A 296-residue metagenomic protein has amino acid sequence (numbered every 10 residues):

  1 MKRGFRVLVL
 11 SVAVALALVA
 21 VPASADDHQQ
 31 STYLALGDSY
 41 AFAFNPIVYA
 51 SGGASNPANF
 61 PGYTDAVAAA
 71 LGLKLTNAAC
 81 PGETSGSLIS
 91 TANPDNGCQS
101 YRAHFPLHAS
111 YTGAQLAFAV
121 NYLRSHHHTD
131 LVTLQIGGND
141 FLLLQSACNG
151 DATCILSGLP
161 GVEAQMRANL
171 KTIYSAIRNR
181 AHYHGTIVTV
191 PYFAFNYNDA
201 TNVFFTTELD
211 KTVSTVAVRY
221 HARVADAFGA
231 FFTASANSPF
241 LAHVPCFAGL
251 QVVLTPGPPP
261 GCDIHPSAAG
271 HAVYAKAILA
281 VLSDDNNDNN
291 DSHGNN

Functional and structural regions predicted by a protein language model:
M1-V9: Bacterial N-terminal signal peptides that target proteins for export
V9-V19: Bacterial N-terminal signal peptides
A17-T32, N287-N296: C-terminal region of N-terminal signal peptides and the immediate post-cleavage residues of exported proteins
D26-D95: Serine-esterase "nucleophile elbow" of acetyl-processing enzymes
T32-F44, K74-A79, D130-Q135, D140-L142 (+4 more regions): Structural recognition of the beta-strand scaffold that forms the well-ordered cores of secreted hydrolase catalytic
F44-P46, N93-P160: Oxyanion-hole/transition-state-stabilizing segment in secreted/luminal serine hydrolases and related acyltransferases
G138, C148-N149, I173-E208, G229: Active-site segments of SGNH/GDSL-like serine hydrolases that catalyze O-acetyl group transfer/hydrolysis on lipids
Y192-D285: Catalytic His-Asp segment of secreted/periplasmic serine-dependent ester chemistry enzymes
